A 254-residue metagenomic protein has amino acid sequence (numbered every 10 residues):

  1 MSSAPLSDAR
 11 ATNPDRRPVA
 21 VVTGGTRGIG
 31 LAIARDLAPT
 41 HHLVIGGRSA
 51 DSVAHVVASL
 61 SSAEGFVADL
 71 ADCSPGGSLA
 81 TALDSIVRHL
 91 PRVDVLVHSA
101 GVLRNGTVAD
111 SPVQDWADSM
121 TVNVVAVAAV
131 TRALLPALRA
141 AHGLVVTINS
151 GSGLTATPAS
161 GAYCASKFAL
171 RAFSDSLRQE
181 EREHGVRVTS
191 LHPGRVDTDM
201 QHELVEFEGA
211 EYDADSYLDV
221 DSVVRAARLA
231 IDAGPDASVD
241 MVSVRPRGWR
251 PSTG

Functional and structural regions predicted by a protein language model:
T26-R27: Conserved glycine-rich cofactor-binding loop
T40-V56: Conserved glycine-rich Rossmann-like NAD(P)H-binding loop of the short-chain dehydrogenase/reductase
L60-G76: Rossmann-fold cofactor-recognition segment
T107-V108, D115-A117: Substrate-binding pocket helix/loop in short-chain dehydrogenase/reductase
T131, S166: Active-site helix of classical SDR
S150: Residue(s) in the substrate-gating loop at a strand-loop-helix junction that position the organic substrate next
V186, S190-L191, A210-S252: C-terminal helical subdomain
